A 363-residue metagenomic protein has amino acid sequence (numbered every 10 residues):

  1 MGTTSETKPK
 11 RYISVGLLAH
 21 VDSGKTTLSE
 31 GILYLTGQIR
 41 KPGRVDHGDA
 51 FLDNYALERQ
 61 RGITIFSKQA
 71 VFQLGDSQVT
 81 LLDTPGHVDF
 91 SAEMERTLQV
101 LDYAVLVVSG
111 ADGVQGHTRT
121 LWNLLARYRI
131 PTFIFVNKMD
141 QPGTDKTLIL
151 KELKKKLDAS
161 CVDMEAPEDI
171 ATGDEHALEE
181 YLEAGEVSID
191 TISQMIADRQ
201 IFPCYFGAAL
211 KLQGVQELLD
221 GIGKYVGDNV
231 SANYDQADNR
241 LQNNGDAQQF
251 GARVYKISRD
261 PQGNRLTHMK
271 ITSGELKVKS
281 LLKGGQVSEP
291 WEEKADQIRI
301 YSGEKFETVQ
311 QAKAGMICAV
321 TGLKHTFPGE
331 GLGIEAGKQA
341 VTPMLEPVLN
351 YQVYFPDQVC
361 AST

Functional and structural regions predicted by a protein language model:
M1-T363: Structural and coupling elements of P-loop NTPases
